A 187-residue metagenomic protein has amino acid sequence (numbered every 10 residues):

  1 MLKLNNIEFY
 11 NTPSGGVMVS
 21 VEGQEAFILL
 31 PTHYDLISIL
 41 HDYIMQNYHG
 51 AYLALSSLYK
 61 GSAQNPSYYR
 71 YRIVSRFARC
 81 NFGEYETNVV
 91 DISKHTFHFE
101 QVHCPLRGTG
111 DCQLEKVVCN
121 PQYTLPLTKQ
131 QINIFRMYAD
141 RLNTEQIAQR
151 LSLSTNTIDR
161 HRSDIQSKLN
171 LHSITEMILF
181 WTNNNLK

Functional and structural regions predicted by a protein language model:
M1-E115: DNA-contacting interfaces and partner/effector-binding or oligomerization modules in DNA-centric proteins
D35-I37, M45-Q46, N120-Q122, E145 (+2 more regions): Generic alpha-helical propensity signal that fires on short helical segments and nearby coil/disordered stretches
S93-H95, L151, N170-L171: Alpha-helical interaction segments
V117-T157, N183: Helix-turn-helix DNA-binding segment
H161-D164: Residues within the DNA-recognition helix of helix-turn-helix
Q166-K187: Basic, Lys/Arg-enriched C-terminal extension of HTH/homeodomain DNA-binding domains
